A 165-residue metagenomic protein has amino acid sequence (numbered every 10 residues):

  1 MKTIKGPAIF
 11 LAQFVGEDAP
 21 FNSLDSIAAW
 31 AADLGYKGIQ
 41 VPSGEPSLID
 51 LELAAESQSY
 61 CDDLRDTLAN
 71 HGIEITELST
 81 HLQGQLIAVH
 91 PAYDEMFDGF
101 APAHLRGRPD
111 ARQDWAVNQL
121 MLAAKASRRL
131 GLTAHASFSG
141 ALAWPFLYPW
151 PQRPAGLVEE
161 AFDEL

Functional and structural regions predicted by a protein language model:
K2-N22: Boundary/entry segment of secreted carbohydrate-active catalytic domains
P20-D25, E52-T67, W115-Q119: Aromatic- and glycine-enriched glycan-recognition loops and surfaces that form the carbohydrate-binding subsites
S23-E45, L122, R129-A134: Catalytic domains of carbohydrate-active enzymes, especially glycoside hydrolases
W30, N70, I87-L165: Active-site acidic/histidine proton-transfer and metal-coordination neighborhood in alpha/beta enzyme cores
Q40, E77-S79, A136: Conserved beta-strand positions in the central sheet of alpha/beta enzyme cores
Q40-D66, G84, S139-L147: Glycine-rich, proline-tolerant flexible connector loops at the mouths of alpha/beta enzymes
S57-L78, E159-L165: Alpha-helix-loop-beta-strand connector modules within alpha/beta enzyme cores
T76-A92: Short, solvent-exposed beta-strand-terminating loops
